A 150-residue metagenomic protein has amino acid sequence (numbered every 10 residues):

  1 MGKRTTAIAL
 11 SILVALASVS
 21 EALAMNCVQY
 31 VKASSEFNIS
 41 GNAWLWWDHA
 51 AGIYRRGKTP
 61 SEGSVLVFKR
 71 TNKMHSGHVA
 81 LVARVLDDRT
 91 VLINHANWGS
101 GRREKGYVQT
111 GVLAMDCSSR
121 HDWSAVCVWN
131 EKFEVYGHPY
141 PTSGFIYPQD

Functional and structural regions predicted by a protein language model:
M1-A9: Bacterial N-terminal signal peptides that target proteins for export
T5, A50-A51, V112: Solvent-exposed, flexible loop/coil residues
A9-S11, A22: Cleavable N-terminal signal peptides
V14-S20: N-terminal signal peptide c-region/cleavage motif recognized by signal peptidases
A22-L86: Secreted/periplasmic proteins that engage bacterial cell-wall peptidoglycan
D88-D150: Aromatic- and glycine-rich peptidoglycan recognition patches
